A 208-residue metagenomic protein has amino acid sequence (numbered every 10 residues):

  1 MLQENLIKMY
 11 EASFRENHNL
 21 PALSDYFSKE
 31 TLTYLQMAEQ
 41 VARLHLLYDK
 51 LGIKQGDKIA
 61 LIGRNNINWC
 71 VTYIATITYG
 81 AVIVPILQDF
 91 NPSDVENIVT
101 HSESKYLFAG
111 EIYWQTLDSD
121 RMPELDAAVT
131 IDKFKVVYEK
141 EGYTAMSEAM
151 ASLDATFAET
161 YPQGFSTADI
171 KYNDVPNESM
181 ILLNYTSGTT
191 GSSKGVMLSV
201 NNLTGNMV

Functional and structural regions predicted by a protein language model:
M1-L32, Q36-L51, Q55, Y79 (+2 more regions): N-lobe entry segment of adenylate-forming
N19, E148-Y185, S192: Conserved pre-ATP/AMP-binding loop-to-beta segment of ANL
A22-G52, D57-N66, C70, I74 (+3 more regions): Conserved AMP-binding/adenylate-forming core of the ANL superfamily
T33-L35, Y172-N173, I181-M207: Conserved AMP-binding A3 loop
A42-L46, E103, I112, G191 (+1 more regions): Solvent-exposed alpha-helix faces
L51, T78, V82-A158: Structural core segment of the AMP-binding/adenylate-forming
D57, A81, E178-S179: Surface-exposed loop/turn positions
I59, T76, L107, M180 (+1 more regions): Conserved S/T- and glycine-rich ATP-binding loop of Class I adenylate-forming
